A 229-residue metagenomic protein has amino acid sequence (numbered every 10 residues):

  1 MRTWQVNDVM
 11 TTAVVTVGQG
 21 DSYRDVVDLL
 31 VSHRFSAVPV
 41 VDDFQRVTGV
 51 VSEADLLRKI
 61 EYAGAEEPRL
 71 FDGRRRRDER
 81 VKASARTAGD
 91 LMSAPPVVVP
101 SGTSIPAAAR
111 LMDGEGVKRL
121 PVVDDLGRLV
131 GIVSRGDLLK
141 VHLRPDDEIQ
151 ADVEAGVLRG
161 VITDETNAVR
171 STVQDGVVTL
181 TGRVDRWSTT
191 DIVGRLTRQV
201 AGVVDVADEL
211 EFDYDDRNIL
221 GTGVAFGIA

Functional and structural regions predicted by a protein language model:
M1-H33, D43-R46, V50-A229: N-terminal targeting leaders
